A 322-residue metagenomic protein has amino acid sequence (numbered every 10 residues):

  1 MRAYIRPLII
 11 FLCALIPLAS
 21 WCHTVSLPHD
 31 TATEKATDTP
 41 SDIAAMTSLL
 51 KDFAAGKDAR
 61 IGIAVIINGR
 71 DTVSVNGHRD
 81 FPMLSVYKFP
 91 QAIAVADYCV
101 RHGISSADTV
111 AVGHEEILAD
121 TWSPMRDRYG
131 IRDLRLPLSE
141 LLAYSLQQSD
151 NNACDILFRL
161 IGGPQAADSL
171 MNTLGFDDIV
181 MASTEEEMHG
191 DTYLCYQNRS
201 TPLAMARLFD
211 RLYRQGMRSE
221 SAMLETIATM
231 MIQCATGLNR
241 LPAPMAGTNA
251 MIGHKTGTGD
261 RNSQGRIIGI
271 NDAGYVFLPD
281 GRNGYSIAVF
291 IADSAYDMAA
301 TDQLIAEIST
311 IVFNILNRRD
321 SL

Functional and structural regions predicted by a protein language model:
M1-T31: Bacterial Sec-dependent N-terminal signal peptides
V25-D52, K57, R159-L160, P164 (+3 more regions): Structured C-terminal helix/loop/strand segments within mature extracytoplasmic catalytic/sensor domains
K57-F81: Short, conserved catalytic-motif segment at the N-terminal edge
R60, L134, D155-G216: Mid-domain, small-residue-enriched loop/turn segments at the edges of structured enzyme/sensor domains
S74-G77, P137-L141, Q148-C154, E185-Y193 (+1 more regions): Flexible glycine/proline-enriched surface loops and loop-helix/loop-strand junctions
P82-V110, S145, I287: Active-site SXXK
D97-I117, P164, D168, S219-L224: Short, well-structured active-site flanking segments
I117-I156, P164: Conserved catalytic neighborhood of penicillin-recognizing serine enzymes
